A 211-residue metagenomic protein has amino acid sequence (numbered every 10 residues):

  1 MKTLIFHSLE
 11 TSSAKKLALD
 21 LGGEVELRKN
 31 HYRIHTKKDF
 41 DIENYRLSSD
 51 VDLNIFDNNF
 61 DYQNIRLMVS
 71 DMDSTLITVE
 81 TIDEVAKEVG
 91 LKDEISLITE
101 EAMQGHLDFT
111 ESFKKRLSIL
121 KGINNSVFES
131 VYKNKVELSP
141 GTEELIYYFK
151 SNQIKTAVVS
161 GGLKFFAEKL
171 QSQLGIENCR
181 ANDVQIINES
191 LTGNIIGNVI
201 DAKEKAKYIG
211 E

Functional and structural regions predicted by a protein language model:
M1-S70: Non-catalytic pre-domain segments flanking phosphatase-related domains
I65-T81: Asp-based phosphoryl-transfer active-site loop
D73, L91, G122, V184-Q185: Short connector loops/turns at beta-strand edges and beta->alpha or beta->beta junctions
S74, G105, S160: Residue-level signature of catalytic and energy-coupling elements of molecular machines, predominantly ATP/GTP-dependent
T75, T99, T156: Ser/Thr-centric signal marking residues that sit in or immediately flank functional binding/regulatory motifs
T75-L76, L107, L191: Hydrophobic "anchor" residues
T81-S151: A metal-dependent, Asp-based hydrolase signature
V127-E211: C-terminal cap/substrate-recognition subdomain and adjoining C-terminal extension of metal-dependent phosphatase-like
